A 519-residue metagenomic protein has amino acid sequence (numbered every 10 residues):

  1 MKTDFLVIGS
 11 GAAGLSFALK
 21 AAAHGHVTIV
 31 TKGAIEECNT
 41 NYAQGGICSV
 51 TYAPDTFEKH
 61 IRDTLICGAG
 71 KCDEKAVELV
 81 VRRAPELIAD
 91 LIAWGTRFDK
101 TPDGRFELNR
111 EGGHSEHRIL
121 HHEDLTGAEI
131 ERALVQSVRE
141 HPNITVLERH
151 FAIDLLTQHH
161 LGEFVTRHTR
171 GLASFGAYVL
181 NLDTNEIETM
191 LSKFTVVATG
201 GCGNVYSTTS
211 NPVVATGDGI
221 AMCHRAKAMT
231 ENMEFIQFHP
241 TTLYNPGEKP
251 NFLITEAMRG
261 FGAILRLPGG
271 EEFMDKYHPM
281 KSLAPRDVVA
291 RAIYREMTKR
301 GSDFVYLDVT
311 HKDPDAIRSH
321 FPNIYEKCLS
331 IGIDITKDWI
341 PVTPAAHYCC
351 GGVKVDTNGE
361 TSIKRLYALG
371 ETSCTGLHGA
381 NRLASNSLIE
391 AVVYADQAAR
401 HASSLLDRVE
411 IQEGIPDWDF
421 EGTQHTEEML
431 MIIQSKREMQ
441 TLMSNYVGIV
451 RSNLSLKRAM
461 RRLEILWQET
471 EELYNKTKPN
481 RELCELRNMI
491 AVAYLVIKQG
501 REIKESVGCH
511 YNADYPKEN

Functional and structural regions predicted by a protein language model:
M1-T3, A12, K20, A34-I35 (+10 more regions): Glycine- and aromatic-enriched mobile tails/lids
M1-T3, N185-F194, S362-I363: Core beta-strand elements of the Rossmann-like FAD/NAD(P) dinucleotide-binding domain in flavoenzyme oxidoreductases
F5-I29: N-terminal Rossmann-like FAD-binding beta1-loop-alpha1 element of flavoenzymes
G33-L65, A69, Q237, E248 (+1 more regions): Conserved N-terminal glycine-rich FAD pyrophosphate-binding loop of Rossmann-like flavoproteins
I35, M222, A228-I335, I340 (+2 more regions): An anion/pyrophosphate-binding glycine-rich loop and adjacent beta-alpha core in soluble alpha-beta enzymes
C67-E107: Rossmann-like flavin
C72-R82, R118-Q136, L147, T209-G217 (+3 more regions): Short beta-strand to alpha-helix junction loop
A93-E186, L191, A198, T242-N245: Conserved redox-cofactor binding core of oxidoreductases
